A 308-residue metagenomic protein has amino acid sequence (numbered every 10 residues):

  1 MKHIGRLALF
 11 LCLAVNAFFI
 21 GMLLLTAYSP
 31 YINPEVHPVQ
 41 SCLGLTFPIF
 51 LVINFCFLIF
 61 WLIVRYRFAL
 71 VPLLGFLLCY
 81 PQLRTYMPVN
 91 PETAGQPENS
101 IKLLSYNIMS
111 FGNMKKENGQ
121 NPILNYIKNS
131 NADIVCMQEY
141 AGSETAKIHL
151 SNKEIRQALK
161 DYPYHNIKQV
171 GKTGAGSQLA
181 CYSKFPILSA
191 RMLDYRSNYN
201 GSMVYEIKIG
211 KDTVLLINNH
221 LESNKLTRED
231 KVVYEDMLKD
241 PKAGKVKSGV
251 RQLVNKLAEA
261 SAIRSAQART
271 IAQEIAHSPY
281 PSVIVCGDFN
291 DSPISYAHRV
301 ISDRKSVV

Functional and structural regions predicted by a protein language model:
M1-P97: N-terminal membrane-anchoring alpha-helices
G75-E98, K115-K116, N121, K128 (+1 more regions): Structured beta-strand-rich core segments of catalytic domains in phosphoester-bond hydrolases
K102-I108, I123-H149, T213-H220, Q252-A297 (+1 more regions): Active-site beta-strand/loop signature of hydrolases that rely on acidic residues for catalysis
G112: A short acidic, helix-capping loop that chelates divalent metal ions and anchors anionic groups
K231-K256: A solvent-exposed, charged loop/short amphipathic helix patch at secondary-structure junctions
V307: Conserved small/polar residues in nucleotide/adenosyl-binding loops
